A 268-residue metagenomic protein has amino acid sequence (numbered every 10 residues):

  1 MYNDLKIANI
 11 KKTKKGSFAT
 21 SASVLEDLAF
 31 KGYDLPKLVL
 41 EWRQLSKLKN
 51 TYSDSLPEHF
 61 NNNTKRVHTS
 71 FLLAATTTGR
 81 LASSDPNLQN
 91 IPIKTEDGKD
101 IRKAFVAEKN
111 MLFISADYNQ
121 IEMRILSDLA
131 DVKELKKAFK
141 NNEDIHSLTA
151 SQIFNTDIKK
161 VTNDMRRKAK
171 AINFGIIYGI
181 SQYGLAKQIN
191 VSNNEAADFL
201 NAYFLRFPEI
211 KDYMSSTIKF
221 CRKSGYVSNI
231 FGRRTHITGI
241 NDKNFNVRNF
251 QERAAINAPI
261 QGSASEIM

Functional and structural regions predicted by a protein language model:
M1-E96, N110-L112, N119-E122, S151 (+5 more regions): Conserved "right-hand" nucleotidyltransferase catalytic core of DNA-directed polymerases
D4, K94, A104, L129-V132 (+3 more regions): Conserved, well-folded catalytic cores of nucleic-acid-processing and energy-transducing macromolecular machines
I7-T13, A130-N141: Cytochrome P450 catalytic domain signature, combining two hallmark sequence patches
K15, I93-E96, E143-I145, D242-N244: Flexible glycine/proline-rich, aromatic-decorated loop/lid segments
K37-N50, M123-D128, A171-Y178, A258 (+1 more regions): Short, hydrophobic/amphipathic alpha-helical patches that form generic packing surfaces within helical domains
N61, H68, A74-T76, S151-I267: Conserved catalytic core of nucleic-acid polymerases
V67, F71, L81, L88-I93 (+6 more regions): Short clusters of hydrophobic/aromatic residues that line enzyme substrate/ligand-binding pockets
R102-L126, E134-K170: Conserved catalytic alpha/beta cores of large enzymes that bind or transform nucleotide phosphates and polynucleotides
